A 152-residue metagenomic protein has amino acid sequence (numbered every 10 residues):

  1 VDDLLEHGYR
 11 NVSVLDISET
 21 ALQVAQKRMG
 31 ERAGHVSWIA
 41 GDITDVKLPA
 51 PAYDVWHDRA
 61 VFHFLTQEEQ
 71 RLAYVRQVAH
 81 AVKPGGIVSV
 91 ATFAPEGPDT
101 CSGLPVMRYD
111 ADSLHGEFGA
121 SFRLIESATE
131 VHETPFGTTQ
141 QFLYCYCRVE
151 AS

Functional and structural regions predicted by a protein language model:
V1-P51, L65-S152: Class I (Rossmann-like) S-adenosyl-L-methionine-dependent methyltransferase catalytic domain, capturing the SAM-binding
D54: Conserved acidic residues
H57: A conserved beta-strand element that flanks and buttresses the S-adenosyl-L-methionine
A60-F64: Short catalytic micro-motifs in class I SAM-dependent methyltransferases
